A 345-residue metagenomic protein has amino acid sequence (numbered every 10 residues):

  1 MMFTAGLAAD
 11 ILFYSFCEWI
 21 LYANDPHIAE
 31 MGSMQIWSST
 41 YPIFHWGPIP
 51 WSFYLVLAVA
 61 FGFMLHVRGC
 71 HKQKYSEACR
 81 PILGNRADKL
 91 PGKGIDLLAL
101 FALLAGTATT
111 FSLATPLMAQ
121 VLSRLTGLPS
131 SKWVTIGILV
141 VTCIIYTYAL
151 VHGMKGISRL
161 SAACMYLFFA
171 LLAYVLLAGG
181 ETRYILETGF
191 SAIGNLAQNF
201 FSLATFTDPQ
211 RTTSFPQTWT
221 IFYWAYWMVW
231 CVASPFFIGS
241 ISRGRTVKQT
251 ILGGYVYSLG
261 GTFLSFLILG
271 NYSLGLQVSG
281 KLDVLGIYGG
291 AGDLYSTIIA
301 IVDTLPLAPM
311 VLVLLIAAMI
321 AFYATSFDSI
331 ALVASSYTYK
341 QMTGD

Functional and structural regions predicted by a protein language model:
M1, I20-Y41, M64-L90, L276-P306 (+1 more regions): Flexible loop linkers connecting adjacent transmembrane helices in multi-pass alpha-helical membrane transporters
M1, S39-W46, A60-H71, Q120-L125 (+4 more regions): Membrane-water interface regions at transmembrane-helix termini and the short interhelical loops of multi-pass membrane
M1-K72, L252-Y255, G261-L274: Membrane-interface helix-loop-helix modules in multi-pass membrane proteins
F3-E18, I49-H66, L100-F111, V134 (+3 more regions): Hydrophobic, membrane-embedded alpha-helices of multi-pass small-molecule transporters
Y14-P26, V175-N195, N199, L259-D293: Extracellular/periplasmic helix-exit of transmembrane alpha-helices
K74-L90, Y148-F168, I185, F222 (+2 more regions): Hydrophobic, small-residue-rich membrane helices and short re-entrant helix-turn-helix hairpins that build
I95-A99, L103, T109, V151-A178 (+2 more regions): Membrane-interface loop-to-helix entry segments
T126-V151, A170, W224-F236, D345: Transmembrane alpha-helical segments of multi-pass small-molecule transport proteins
